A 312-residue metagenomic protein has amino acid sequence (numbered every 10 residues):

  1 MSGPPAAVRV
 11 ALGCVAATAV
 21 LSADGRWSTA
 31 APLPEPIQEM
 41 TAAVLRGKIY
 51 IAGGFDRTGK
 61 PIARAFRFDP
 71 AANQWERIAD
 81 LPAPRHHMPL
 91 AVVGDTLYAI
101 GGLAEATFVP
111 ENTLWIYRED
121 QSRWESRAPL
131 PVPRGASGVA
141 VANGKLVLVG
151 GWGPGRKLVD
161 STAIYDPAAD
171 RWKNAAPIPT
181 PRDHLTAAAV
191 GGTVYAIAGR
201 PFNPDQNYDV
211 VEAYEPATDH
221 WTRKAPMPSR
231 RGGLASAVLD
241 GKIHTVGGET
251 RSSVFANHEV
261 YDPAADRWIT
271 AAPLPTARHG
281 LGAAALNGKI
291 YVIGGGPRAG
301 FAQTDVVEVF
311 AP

Functional and structural regions predicted by a protein language model:
M1-L12: Bacterial N-terminal signal peptides that target proteins for export
G3-P5, T18, R251: Generic secretory/membrane-interface signal
G13-A23: Hydrophobic h-region of N-terminal signal peptides that target proteins for export in Gram-negative bacteria
L21-P312: Kelch-like beta-propeller repeat domains
